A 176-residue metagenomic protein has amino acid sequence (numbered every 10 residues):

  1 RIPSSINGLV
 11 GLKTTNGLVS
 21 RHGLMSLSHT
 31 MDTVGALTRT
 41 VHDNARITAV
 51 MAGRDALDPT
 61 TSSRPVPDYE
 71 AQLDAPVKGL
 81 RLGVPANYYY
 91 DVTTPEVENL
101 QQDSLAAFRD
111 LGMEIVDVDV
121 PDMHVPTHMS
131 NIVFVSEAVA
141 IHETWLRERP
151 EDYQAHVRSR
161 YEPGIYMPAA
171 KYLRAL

Functional and structural regions predicted by a protein language model:
R1-G8: FAD-binding core of FAD-dependent oxidoreductases, characterized by glycine-rich FAD pyrophosphate-binding loops
V10-N99, D103-S104, D122, E148: A short helix-breaking turn/cap at a secondary-structure junction
T38, D117, V133: Short aromatic/basic micro-patch
A71, P76-A86, I132-L176: Short helix-loop capping/hinge segments that flank enzyme active sites or metal/cofactor-binding pockets
A71, P95-D119, H142-E148, Y172 (+1 more regions): Acyltransferase
P95-V97, P126-S136: Short glycine/threonine-rich loop-to-helix capping motif typified by GTGT followed within a few residues by an Asp-Pro
M113-S130, S159-E162: Short connector loops at secondary-structure junctions
